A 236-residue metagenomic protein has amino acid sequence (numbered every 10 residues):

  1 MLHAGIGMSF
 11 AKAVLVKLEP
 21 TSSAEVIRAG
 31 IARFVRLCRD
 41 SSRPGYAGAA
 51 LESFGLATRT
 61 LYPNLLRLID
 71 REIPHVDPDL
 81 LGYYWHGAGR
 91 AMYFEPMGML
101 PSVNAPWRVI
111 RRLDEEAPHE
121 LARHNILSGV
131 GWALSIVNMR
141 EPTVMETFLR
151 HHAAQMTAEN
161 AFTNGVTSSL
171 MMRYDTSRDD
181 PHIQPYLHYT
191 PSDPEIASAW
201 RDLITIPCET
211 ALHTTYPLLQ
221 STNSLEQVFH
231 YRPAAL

Functional and structural regions predicted by a protein language model:
M1-L236: Mature, well-folded catalytic/scaffold domains that follow N-terminal targeting or propeptide regions
